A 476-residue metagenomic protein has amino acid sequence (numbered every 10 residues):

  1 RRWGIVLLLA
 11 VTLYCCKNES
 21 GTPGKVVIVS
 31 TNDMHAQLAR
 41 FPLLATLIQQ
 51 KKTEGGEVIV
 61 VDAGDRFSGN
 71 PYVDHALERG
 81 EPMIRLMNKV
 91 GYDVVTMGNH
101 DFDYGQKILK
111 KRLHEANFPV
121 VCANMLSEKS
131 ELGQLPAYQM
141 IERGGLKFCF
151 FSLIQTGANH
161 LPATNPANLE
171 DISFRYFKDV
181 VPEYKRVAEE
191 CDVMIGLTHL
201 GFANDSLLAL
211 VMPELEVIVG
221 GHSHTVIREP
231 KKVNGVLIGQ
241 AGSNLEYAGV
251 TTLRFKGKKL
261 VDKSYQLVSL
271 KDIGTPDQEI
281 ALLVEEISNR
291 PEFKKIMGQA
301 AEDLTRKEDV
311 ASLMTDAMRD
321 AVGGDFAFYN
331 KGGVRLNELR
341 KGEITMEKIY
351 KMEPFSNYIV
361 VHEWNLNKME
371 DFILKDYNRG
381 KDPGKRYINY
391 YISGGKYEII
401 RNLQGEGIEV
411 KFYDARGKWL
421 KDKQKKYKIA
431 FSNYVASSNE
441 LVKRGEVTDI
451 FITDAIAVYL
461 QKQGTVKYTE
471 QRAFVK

Functional and structural regions predicted by a protein language model:
R1-P23: Bacterial Sec-dependent N-terminal signal peptides
L9, G64-R66, D101, N330-G332 (+1 more regions): Short glycine-rich, polar/acidic loop-and-turn segments at beta strand-coil junctions
C16-L282, K307-A317, A327, V361-E363 (+5 more regions): Acidic, metal/ion-coordinating pockets
K25-V27, Q37-K52, N117-N124, L313-D316 (+2 more regions): Feature captures C-terminal
D103, G239, G298, T305 (+2 more regions): Generic, ordered loop/turn and secondary-structure boundary motif
T164-N168, E302, S356, K443-R444: Short coil/turn segments at secondary-structure junctions
P291-D309: Glycine-rich phosphate/diphosphate-binding loops and the adjacent beta-loop-alpha structural elements that coordinate
